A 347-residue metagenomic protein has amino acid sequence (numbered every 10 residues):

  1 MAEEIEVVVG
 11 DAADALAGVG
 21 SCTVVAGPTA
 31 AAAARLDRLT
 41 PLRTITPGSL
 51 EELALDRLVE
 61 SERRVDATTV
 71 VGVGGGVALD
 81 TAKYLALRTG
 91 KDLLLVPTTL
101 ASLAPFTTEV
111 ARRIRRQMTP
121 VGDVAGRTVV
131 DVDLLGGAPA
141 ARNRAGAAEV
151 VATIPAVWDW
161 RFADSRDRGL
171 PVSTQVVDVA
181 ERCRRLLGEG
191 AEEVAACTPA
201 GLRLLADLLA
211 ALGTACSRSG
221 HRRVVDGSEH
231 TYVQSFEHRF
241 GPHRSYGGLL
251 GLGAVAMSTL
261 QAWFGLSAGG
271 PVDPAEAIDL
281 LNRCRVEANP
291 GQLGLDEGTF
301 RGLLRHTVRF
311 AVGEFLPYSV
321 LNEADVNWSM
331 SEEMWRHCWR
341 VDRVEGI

Functional and structural regions predicted by a protein language model:
M1-T69: ATP/NTP phosphate-donor binding region
A17, R63-V65, A86, M118-D123 (+3 more regions): Solvent-exposed alpha-helices and their adjacent loops that cap or buttress functional pockets in soluble metabolic
T23, V150, D167, W263-I347: C-terminal charged capping/lid subdomain of soluble metabolic enzymes
A32, E52-D66, L100, A215 (+4 more regions): Non-transmembrane, aqueous-exposed alpha-helical and coiled segments at domain scale
A78-D92: Short Gly/Thr/Asp-enriched flexible loops that form oxyanion-binding sites at enzyme active sites
R88-R185: A glycine/threonine-rich phosphate-anchoring loop and its flanking beta-alpha core in nucleotide/phosphate-binding
T174-R283: Active-site segments that bind and position negatively charged phosphate/pyrophosphate groups
